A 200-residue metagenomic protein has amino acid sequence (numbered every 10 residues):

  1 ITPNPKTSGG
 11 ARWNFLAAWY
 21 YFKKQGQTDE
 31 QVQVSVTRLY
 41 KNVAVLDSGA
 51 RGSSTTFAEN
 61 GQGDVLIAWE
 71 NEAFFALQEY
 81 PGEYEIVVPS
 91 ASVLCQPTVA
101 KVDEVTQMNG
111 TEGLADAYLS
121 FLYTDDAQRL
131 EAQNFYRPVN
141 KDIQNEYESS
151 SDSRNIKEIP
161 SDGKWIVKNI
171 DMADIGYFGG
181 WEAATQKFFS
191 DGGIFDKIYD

Functional and structural regions predicted by a protein language model:
I1-K23: Short loop->beta-strand "edge-of-pocket" segments that line small-molecule binding or catalytic clefts across diverse
I1-P5, Y40-A44, E104-M108: Second-shell loop/turn segments in exported
P5-G10, N71-F74, S92-L94, V105-Q107: Solvent-exposed loop/turn segments at secondary-structure junctions within structured extracellular/periplasmic domains
T7, Y20-T28, V105-A115: Short helix-loop capping/hinge motifs at secondary-structure junctions, enriched in acidic/polar residues
A17-P89: Ligand-binding pocket segment of bilobal, Venus flytrap-like solute-binding proteins
C95-V99: Small-molecule pocket liners
E104-D200: Extracellular/periplasmic juxtamembrane helices and adjacent flexible linkers that interface with membrane partners
